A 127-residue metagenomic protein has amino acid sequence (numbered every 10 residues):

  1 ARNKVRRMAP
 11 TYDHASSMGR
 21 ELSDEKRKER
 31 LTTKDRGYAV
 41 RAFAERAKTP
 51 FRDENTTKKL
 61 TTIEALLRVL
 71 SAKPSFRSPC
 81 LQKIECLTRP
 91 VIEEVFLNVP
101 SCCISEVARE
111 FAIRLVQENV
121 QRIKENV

Functional and structural regions predicted by a protein language model:
N3-V127: C-terminal catalytic region of ATP-dependent kinase domains
